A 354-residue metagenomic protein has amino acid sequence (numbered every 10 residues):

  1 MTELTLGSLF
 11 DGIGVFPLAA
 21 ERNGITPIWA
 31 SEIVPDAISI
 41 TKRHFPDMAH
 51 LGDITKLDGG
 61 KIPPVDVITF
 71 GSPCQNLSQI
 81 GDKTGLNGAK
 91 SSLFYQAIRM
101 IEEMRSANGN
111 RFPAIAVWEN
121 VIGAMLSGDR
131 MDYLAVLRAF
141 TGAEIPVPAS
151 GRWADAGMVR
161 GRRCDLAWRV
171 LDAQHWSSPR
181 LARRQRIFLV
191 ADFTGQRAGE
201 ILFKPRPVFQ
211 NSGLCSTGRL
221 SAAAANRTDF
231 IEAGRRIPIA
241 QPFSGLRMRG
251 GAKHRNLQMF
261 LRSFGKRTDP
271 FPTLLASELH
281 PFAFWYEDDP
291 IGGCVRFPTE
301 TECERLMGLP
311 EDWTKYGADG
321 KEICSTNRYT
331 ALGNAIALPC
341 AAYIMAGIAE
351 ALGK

Functional and structural regions predicted by a protein language model:
L6-A20, I54, P64-G81, I115-I122 (+5 more regions): Conserved proline-anchored active-site loop of SAM-dependent methyltransferases that bridges a beta-strand
V15, A19-T26, H44: A short, Lys/Arg-enriched amphipathic alpha-helix followed by its capping loop at the start of a domain
A30-S31: The conserved SAM/SAH-binding core of class I Rossmann-like methyltransferase domains, concentrating on the hydrophobic
V34: Conserved SAM/SAH-binding beta-strand->alpha-helix loop
T41: Conserved SAM-binding loop
D47-D53: Conserved SAM-binding strand-loop segment of SAM-dependent methyltransferases
L57-V65, Q79-T273, S277, C294-R296: Class I S-adenosyl-L-methionine
D229-K354: C-terminal target-recognition/interaction regions appended to catalytic cores
